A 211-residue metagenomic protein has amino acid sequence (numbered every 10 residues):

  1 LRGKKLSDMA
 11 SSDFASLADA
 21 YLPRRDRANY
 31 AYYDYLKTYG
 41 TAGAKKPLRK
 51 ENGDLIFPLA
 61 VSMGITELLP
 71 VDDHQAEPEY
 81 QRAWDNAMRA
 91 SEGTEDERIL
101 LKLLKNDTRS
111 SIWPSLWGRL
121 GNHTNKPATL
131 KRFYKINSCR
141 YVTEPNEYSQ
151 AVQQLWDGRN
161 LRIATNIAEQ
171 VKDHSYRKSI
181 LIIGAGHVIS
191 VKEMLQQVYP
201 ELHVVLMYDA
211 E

Functional and structural regions predicted by a protein language model:
L1-A20, R24, A28: N-terminal Sec/ER secretory leader and immediately downstream segment of secreted/extracellular precursors
D8, K45-K50, D157, A185: Generic detection of long, well-ordered alpha-helical segments
D8-A15, W117-K126, P145-A151: Short, mixed-charge, low-aromatic patches
Y21-E144: Extended, H/D-rich, highly charged conserved domains that either
P127-T129, K135-E211: A cross-kingdom marker for long, charged
